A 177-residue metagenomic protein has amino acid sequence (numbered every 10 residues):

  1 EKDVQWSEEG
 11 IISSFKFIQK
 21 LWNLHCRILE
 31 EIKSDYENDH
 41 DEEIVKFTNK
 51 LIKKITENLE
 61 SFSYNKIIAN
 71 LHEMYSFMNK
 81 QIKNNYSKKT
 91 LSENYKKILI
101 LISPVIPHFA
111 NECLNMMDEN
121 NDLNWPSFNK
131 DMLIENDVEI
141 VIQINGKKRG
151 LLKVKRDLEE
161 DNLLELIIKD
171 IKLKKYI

Functional and structural regions predicted by a protein language model:
E1-E159: Helix-rich, typically C-terminal accessory recognition domains appended to large enzymatic cores
D157-Y176: A short, contiguous, amphipathic alpha-helix enriched in charged residues
